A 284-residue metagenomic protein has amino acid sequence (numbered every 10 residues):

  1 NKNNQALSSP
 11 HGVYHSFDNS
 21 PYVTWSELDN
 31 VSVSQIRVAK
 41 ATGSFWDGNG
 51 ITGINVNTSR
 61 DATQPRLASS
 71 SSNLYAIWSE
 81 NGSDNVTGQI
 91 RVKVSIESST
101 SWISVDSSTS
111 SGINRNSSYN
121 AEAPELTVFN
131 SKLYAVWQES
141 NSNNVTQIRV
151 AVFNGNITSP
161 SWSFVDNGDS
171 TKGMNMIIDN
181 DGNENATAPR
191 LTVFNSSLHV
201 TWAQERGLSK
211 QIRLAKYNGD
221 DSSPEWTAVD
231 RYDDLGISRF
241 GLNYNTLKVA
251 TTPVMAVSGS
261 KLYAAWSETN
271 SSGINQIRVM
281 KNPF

Functional and structural regions predicted by a protein language model:
N1-F284: Extracellular, repeat-based ectodomains that mediate carbohydrate processing or recognition
